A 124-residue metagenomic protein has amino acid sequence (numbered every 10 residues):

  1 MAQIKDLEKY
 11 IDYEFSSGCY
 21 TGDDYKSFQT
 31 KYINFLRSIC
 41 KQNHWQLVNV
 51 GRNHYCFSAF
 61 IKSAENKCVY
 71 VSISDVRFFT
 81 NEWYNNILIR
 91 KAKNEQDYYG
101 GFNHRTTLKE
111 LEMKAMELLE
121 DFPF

Functional and structural regions predicted by a protein language model:
M1-Q3, E120-F124: Short intrinsically disordered terminal tails
A2-E65, E95: Negatively charged, low-complexity tracts enriched in Asp/Glu with abundant Ser/Thr
Y13, N53-Y55, V76-R77, E120-F122: Short non-domain terminal segments
S63-M113: Intrinsically disordered, low-complexity regulatory segments enriched in Ser/Thr/Pro and charged residues
E117: Glycine-rich and polybasic anion-binding loops at the starts of cofactor/ligand-binding domains
